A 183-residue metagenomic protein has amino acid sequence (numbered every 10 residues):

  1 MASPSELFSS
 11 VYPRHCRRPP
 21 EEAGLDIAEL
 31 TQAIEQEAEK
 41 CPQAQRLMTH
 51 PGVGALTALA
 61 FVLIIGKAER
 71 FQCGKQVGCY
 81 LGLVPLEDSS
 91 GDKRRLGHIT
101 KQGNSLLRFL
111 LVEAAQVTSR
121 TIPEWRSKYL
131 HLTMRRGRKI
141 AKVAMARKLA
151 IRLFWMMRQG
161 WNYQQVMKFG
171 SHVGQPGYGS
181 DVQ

Functional and structural regions predicted by a protein language model:
M1-Q183: A detector of single, family-specific signature residues that are central to catalytic or substrate-handling motifs
